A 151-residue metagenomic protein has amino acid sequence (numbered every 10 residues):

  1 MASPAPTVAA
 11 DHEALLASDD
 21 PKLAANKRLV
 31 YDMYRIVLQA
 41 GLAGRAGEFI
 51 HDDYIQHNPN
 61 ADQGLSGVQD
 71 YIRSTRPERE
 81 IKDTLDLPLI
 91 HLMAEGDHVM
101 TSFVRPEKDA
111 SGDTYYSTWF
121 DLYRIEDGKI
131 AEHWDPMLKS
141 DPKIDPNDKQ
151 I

Functional and structural regions predicted by a protein language model:
M1, T118-K149: Short beta-strand edge/turn micro-motifs at domain boundaries
M1-G44, E48, Q150-I151: Short, low-complexity N-terminal intrinsically disordered segments enriched in polar/charged residues
A43-D97: A solvent-exposed, acidic/Ser-Thr-rich amphipathic alpha-helical stretch
A46, A94-H98, Y123-A131: Short, solvent-exposed coil/turn segments at beta-strand boundaries
I50, R105-E107, M137: Short beta-strand segments enriched in hydrophobic/aromatic residues within well-folded beta-rich domains
R73, S102-K108: Generic short beta-strand segments
P77-I81, E107-Y115: Short, cysteine-centered beta-strand-loop-beta hairpins and adjacent loop/turn segments enriched in charged/polar
L87-M93, V104, T118-Y123: Hydrophobic/aromatic beta-strand elements that line small-molecule binding cavities or substrate pockets in beta-rich
